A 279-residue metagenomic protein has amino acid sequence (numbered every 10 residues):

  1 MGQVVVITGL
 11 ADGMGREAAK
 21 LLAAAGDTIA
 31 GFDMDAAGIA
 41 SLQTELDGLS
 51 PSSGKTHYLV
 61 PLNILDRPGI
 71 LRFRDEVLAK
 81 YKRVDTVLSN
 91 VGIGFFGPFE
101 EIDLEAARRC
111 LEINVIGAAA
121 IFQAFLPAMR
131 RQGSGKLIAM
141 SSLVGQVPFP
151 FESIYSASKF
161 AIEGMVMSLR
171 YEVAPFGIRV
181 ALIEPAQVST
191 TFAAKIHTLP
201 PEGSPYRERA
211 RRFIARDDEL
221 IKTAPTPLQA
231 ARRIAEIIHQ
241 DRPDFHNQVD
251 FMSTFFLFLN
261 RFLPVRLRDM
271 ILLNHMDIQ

Functional and structural regions predicted by a protein language model:
A11-D12: Conserved glycine-rich cofactor-binding loop
D27-S41: Conserved glycine-rich Rossmann-like NAD(P)H-binding loop of the short-chain dehydrogenase/reductase
P61-R72, L104: The beta1-alpha1 cofactor-binding region of Rossmann-like NAD(H)/NADP(H)-dependent oxidoreductases
P98-F99, A106-R108: Substrate-binding pocket helix/loop in short-chain dehydrogenase/reductase
F122, S158: Active-site helix of classical SDR
S142: Residue(s) in the substrate-gating loop at a strand-loop-helix junction that position the organic substrate next
P175-D244: SDR active-site lid
